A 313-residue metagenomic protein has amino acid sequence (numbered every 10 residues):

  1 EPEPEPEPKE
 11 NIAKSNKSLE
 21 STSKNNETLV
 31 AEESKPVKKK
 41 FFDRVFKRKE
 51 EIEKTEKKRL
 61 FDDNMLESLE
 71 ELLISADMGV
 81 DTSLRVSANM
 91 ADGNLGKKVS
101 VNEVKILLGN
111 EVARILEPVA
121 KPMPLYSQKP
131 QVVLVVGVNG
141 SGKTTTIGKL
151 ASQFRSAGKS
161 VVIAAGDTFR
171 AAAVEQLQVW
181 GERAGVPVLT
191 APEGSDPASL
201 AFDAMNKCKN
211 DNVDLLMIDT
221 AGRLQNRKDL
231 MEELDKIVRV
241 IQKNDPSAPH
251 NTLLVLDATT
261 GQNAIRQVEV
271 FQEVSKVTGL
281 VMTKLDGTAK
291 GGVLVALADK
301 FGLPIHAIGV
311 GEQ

Functional and structural regions predicted by a protein language model:
E1-E50: N-terminal accessory targeting/assembly segments
E10, S21, F61, M123-P124 (+1 more regions): Generic preference for hydrophobic/aromatic residues in regular secondary structure cores
K17, K24, M90, L134 (+5 more regions): Generic detector of intrinsically disordered, low-complexity, polar/charged segments
L19-T22, E175, K228: Intrinsically disordered, low-complexity segments enriched in polar/charged small residues
E33-S34, G140-S141, T168-F169, L230-L234 (+1 more regions): Short acidic/polar alpha-helix capping motifs at helix-coil junctions
K35-T168, A173-K209, V213-T220: Primarily NTPase-proximal linker/entry elements flanking Walker-type ATP/GTP-binding cores
D196-D211, Q225-Q313: Conserved catalytic-core segment of NTP-binding enzymes
